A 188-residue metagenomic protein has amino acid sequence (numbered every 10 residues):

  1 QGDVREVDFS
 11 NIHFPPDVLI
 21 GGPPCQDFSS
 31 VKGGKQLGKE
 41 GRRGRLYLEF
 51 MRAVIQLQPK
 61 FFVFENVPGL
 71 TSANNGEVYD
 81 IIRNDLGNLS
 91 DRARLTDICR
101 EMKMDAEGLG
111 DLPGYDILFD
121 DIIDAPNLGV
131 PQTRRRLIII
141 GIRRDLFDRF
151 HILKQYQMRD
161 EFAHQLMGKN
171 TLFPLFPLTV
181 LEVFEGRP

Functional and structural regions predicted by a protein language model:
Q1-R5: SAM cofactor-binding core of SAM-dependent methyltransferases, primarily the Rossmann-like beta-alpha-beta module
V7-V18, Q26-P188: Class I S-adenosyl-L-methionine
